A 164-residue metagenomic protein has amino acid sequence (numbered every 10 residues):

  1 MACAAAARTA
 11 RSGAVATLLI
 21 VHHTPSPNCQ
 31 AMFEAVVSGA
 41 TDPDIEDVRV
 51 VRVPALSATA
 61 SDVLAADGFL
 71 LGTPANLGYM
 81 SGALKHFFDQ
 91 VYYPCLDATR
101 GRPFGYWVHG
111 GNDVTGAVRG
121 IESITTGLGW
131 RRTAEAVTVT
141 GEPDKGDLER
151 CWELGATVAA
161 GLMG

Functional and structural regions predicted by a protein language model:
A2-C3, T41-P43, T59, R131-G164: Glycine-rich phosphate/pyrophosphate-binding loop and the adjoining helix
A4-A14: Short, Lys/Arg-enriched N-terminal segments with co-localized hydrophobic residues within the first ~10-30 amino acids
S12-G13, A40-D47, L96-A98: Short helix-capping segments at alpha-helix termini
A16-T41: N-terminal beta1-alpha1 ligand-phosphate binding loop
M32, A83, A117, D147-R150: Residues at alpha-helix caps and immediate loop-helix transition turns in enzyme cores, especially N- and C-cap
F33-E46, T126-R131: Short helix-loop-beta junction
P43-S57: A short beta-strand-loop structural module common to alpha/beta enzyme folds
A55-R132: Helix-loop-strand module that forms the ligand-binding subsite of alpha/beta enzymes
